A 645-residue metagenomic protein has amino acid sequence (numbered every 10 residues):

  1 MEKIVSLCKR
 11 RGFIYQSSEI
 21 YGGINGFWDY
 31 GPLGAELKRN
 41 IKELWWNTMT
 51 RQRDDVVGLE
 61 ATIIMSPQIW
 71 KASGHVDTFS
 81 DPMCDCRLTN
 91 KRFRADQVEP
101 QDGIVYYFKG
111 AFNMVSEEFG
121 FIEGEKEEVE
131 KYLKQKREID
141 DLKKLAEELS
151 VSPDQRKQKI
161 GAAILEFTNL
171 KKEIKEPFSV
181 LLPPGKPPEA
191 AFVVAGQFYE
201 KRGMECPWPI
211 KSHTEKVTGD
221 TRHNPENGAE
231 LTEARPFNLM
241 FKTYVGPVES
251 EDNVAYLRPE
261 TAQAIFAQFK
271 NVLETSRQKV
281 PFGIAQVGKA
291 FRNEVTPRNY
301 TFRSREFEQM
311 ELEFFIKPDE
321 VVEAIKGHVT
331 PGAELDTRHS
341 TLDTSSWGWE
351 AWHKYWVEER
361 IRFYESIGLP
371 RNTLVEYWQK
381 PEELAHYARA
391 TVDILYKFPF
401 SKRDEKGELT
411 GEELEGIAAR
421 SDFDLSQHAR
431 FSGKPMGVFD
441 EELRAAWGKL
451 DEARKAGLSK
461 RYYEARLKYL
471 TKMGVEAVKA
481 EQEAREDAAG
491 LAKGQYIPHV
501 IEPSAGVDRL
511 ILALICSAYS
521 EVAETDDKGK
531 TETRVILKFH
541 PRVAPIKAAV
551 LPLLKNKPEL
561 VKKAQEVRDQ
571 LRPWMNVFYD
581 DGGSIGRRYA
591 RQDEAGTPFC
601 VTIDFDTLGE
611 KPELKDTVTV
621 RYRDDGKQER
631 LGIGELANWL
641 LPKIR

Functional and structural regions predicted by a protein language model:
M1-R645: NTP/phosphate- and nucleic-acid-binding module
